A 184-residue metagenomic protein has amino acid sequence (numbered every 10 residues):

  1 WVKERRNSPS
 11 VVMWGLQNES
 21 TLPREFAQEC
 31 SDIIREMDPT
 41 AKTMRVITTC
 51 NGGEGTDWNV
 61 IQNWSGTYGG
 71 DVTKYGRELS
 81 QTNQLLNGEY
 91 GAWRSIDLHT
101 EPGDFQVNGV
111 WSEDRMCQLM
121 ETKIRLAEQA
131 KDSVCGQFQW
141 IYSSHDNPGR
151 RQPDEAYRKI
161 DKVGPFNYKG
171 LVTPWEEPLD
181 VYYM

Functional and structural regions predicted by a protein language model:
W1-V181: Substrate-binding/catalytic cleft of secreted carbohydrate-active enzymes, primarily glycoside hydrolases
